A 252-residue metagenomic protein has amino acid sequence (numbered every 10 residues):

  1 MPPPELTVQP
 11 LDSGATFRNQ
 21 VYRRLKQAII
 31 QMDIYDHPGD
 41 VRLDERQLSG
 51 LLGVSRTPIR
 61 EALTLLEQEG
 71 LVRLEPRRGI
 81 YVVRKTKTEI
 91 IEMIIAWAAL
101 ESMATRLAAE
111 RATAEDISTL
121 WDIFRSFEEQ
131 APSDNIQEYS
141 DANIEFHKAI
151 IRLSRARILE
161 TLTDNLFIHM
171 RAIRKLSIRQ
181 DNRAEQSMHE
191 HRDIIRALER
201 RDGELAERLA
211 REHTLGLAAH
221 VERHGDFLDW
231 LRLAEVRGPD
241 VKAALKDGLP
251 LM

Functional and structural regions predicted by a protein language model:
M1-R106, E110, D226-M252: Short linear motifs at protein or domain termini
P2, I168, A172-M252: C-terminal all-alpha effector/ligand-binding and dimerization domain of prokaryotic HTH-type transcriptional repressors
P10-R18, V41, M93, P132 (+3 more regions): Alpha-helix initiation/capping motif
A28, M32, D36, F127 (+3 more regions): A short secondary-structure junction motif
L43, L100, D122, Q186-H189: Alpha-helix N-cap/N′ positions at the starts of helices
R60, R111-A114, E138-D141, L159-T161 (+2 more regions): Juxtamembrane/interface motifs at transmembrane-helix termini
E61, E67-Q68, L74, Y81-V82 (+14 more regions): Short leucine-rich amphipathic alpha-helices used at interfaces
M93, R111-K175, M188-A197, L205-G216: Conserved amphipathic alpha-helical segments that form helical-bundle/coiled-coil interaction surfaces
